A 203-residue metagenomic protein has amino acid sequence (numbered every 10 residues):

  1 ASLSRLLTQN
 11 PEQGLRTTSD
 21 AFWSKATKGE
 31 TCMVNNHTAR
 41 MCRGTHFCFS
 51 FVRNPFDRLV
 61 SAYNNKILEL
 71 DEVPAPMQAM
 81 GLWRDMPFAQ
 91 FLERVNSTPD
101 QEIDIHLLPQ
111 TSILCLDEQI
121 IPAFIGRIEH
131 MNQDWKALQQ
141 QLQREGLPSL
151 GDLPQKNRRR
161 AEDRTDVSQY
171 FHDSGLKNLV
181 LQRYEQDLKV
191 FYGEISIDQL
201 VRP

Functional and structural regions predicted by a protein language model:
A1-P203: Membrane-interface amphipathic segments in extracytoplasmic regions
